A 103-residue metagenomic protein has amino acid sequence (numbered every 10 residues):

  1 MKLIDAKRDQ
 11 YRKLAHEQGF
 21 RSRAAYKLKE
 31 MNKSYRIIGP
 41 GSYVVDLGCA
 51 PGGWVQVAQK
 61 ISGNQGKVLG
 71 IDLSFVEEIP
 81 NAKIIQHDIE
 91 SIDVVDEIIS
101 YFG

Functional and structural regions predicted by a protein language model:
M1-P40: Class I SAM-dependent methyltransferase Rossmann-like catalytic core, especially the SAM/SAH-binding loop
L28, G48, I84: Residue-level signature of catalytic and energy-coupling elements of molecular machines, predominantly ATP/GTP-dependent
K29-K33, V55, I71, V95-D96: A generic local structural motif
P40-A50: Conserved class I S-adenosyl-L-methionine
P51-N64: Conserved SAM-binding loop of SAM-dependent methyltransferases across substrates and taxa, primarily the Class I
Q65-L69: Short beta-strand element of Class I
I71-G103: S-adenosyl-L-methionine
